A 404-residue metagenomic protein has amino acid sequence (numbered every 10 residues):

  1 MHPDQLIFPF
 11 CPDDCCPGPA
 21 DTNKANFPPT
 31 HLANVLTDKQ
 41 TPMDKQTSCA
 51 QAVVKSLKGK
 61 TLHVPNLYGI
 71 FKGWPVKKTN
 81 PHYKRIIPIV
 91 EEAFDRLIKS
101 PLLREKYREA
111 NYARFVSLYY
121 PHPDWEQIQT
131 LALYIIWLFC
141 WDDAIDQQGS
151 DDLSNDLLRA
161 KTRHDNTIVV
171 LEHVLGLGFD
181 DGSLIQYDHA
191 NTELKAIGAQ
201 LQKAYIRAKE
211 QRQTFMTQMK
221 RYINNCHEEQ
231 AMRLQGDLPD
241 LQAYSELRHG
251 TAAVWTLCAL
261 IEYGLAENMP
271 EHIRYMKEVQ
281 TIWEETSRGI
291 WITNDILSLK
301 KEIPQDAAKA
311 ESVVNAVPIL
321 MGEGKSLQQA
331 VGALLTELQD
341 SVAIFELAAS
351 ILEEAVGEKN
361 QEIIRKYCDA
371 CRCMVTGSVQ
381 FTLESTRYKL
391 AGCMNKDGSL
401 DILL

Functional and structural regions predicted by a protein language model:
M1-L404: Alpha-helical, largely C-terminal catalytic domains that coordinate divalent metal ions via clustered Asp/Glu/His
